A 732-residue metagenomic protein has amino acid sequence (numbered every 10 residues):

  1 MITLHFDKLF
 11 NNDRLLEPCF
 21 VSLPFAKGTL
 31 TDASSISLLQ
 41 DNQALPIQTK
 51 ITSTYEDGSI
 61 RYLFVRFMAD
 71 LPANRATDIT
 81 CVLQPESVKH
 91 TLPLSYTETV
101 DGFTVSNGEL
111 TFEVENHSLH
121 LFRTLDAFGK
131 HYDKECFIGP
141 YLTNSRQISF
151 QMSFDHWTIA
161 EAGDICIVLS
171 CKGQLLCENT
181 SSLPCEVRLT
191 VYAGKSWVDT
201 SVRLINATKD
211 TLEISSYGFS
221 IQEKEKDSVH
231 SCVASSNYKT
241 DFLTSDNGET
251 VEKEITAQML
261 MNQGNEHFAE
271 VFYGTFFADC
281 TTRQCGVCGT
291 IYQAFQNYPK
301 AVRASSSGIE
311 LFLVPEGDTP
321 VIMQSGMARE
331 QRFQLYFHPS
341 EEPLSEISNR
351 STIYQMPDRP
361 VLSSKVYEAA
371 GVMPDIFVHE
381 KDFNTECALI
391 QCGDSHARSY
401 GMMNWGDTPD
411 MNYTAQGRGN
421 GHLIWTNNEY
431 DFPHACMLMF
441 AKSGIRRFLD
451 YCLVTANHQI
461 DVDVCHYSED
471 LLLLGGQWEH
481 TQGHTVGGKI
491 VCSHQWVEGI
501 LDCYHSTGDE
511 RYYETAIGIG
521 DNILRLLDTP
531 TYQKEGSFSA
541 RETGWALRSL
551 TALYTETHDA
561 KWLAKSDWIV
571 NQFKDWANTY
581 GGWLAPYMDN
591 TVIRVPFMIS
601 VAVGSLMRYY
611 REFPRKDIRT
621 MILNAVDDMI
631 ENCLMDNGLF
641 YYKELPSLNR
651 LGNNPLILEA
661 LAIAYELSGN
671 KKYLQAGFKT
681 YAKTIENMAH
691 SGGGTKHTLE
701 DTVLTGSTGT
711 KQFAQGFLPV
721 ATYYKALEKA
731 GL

Functional and structural regions predicted by a protein language model:
D7-D32, E213-K224: Surface-exposed beta-strand/loop patches in extracellular or lumenal glycoproteins
A33, L39-L63, A304-E310: Solvent-exposed beta-strand/loop surfaces of large extracellular or lumenal domains
H90-L121, V233-L243, Y336-L453, H458-H466 (+1 more regions): An acidic-aromatic substrate-binding cleft motif
D101-R359, G406-P409, I424-N427, H458 (+2 more regions): Beta-strand/loop-rich accessory regions of lumenal/periplasmic or secreted enzymes, predominantly carbohydrate-active
R203-A207, L335-Y336, I376, D431-R447 (+6 more regions): Well-ordered alpha-helical scaffold segments within catalytic/enzyme domains
G317-I322, Q416-E429, E479-H494, L527-G544 (+5 more regions): Solvent-exposed loop and edge beta-strand segments that line ligand/cofactor-binding and catalytic clefts
E342-T385, W568, N590, I599-M635 (+2 more regions): Terminal, non-catalytic domain-edge segments
C387-G406, Y451-Y467, E510-T531, L563-A585 (+2 more regions): Long, well-ordered core segments of solenoidal/helical folds
